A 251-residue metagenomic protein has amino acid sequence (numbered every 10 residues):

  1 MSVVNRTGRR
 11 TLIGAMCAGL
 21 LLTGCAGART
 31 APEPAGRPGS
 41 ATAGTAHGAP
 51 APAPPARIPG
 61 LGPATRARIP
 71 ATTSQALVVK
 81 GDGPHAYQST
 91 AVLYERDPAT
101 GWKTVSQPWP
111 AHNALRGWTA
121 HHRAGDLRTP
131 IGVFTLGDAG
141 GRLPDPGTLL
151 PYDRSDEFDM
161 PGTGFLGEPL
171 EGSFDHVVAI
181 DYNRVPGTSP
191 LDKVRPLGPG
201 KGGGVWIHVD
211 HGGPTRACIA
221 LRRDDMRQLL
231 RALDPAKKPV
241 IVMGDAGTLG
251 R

Functional and structural regions predicted by a protein language model:
M1-A31: Secretory targeting and sorting signals
M1-V4, M16, M160, M226 (+1 more regions): Detector for methionine-enriched segments
S2, P55, P59, P214-L221: Short, exposed beta-strand "edge-strand" segments with a Pro/Gly-rich flavor and a Y/T-containing core
G14-A18, P54, G62, P214 (+1 more regions): Preference for short coil/turn "hinge" residues that link or interrupt alpha-helices
A26-V209, R231, A246-R251: Cell wall/extracellular polymer interaction/catalysis modules
V205-W206, G212-R251: Extracellularly exposed regions in secreted/surface proteins, prominently low-complexity, repeat-rich
